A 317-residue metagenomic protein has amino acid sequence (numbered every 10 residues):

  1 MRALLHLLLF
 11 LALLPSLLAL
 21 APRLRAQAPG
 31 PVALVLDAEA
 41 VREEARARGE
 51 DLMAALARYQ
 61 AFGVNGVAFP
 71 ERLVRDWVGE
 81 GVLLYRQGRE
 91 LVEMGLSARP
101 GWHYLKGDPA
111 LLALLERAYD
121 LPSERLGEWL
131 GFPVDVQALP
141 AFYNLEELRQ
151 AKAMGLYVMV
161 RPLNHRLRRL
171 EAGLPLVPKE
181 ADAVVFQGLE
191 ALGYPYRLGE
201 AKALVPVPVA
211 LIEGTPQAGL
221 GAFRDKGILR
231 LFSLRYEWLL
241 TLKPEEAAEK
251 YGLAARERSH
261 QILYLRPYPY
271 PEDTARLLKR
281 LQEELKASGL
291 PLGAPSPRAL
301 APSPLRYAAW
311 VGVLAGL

Functional and structural regions predicted by a protein language model:
M1-A3: Positively charged n-region of N-terminal signal peptides that target proteins for export
L5-A19: Hydrophobic membrane-insertion alpha-helices, especially the h-region of bacterial N-terminal signal peptides
L24-A301: Soluble extramembrane regions of membrane proteins in the secretory/endomembrane system
L300-L317: Core alpha-helical transmembrane segments of integral membrane proteins
